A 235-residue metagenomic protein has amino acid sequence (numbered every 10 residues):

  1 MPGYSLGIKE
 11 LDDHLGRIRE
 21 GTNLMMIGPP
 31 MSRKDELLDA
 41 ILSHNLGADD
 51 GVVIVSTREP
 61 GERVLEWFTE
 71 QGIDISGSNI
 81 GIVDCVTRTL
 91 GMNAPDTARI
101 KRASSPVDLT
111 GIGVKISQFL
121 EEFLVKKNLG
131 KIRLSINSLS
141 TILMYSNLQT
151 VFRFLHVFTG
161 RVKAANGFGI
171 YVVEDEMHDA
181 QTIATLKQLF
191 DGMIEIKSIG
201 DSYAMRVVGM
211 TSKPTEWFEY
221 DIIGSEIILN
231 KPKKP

Functional and structural regions predicted by a protein language model:
G3-E66: Glycine-rich P-loop/Walker A and Walker A-like loops and their local beta1-loop-alpha1 context in P-loop NTPases
M25-P29, I54-S56, V83-D84, S135 (+2 more regions): Conserved beta-strand segments of the P-loop GTPase G domain that flank and frequently precede/overlap
M31-S32, R58-E62, T87-L90, L139-T141 (+3 more regions): Conserved nucleotide-binding/hydrolysis micro-motifs of P-loop NTPases
G51, N79, G130-R133, A164-V172: Loop/turn-to-beta-strand initiation segments
R58, L65-P106: Nucleotide-state-sensitive switch-loop elements of NTP-binding domains
T89-V157: Phosphate-binding/switch loop-helix module in NTP-utilizing enzymes
T150-M177: Substrate-engagement module of ASCE P-loop NTPases
G167-F168, V172-P235: Phosphate-binding/switch region of NTP-binding enzymes
